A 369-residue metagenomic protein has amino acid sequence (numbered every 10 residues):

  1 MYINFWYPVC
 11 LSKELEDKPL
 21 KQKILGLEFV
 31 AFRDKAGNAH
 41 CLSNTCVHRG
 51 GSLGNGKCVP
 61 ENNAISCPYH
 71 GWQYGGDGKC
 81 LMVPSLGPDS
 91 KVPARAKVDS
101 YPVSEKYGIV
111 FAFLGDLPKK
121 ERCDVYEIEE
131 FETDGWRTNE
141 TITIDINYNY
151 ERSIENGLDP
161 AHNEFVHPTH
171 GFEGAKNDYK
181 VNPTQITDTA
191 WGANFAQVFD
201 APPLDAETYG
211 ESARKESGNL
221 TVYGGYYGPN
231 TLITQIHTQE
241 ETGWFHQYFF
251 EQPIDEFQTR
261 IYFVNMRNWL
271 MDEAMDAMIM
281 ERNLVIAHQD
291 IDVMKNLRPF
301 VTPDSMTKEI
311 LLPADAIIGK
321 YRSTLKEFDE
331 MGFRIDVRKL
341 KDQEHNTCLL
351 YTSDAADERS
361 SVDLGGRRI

Functional and structural regions predicted by a protein language model:
M1-E14, K341-H345: N-terminal FAD-binding dinucleotide-binding subdomain shared by FAD-dependent oxidases/monooxygenases
Y2-V9, K79-G87, F165-H167, P229-T234: Short Pro/Gly-enriched beta-strand edge/turn motifs at strand-loop
N4-W6, D17, V98, Y107 (+5 more regions): Sequence-level motif detector for i,i+2 pairs with an aromatic at +2
F5-Y7, L27, D99, Y179 (+1 more regions): Short beta-strand or tight-loop elements that sit immediately N-terminal to catalytic metal-binding acidic residues
P8-T138: Rieske [2Fe-2S] iron-sulfur-binding domain
N38, P118-S353: C-terminal catalytic domain of Rieske-type non-heme iron oxygenases
G71, D116, N265-R267, G366: A short beta-strand motif that forms part of the nucleic acid-binding face of small beta-barrel RNA-binding folds
Y351-I369: Single conserved hydrophobic/aromatic residue that forms the stacking wall/gate of nucleotide- or nucleobase-binding
